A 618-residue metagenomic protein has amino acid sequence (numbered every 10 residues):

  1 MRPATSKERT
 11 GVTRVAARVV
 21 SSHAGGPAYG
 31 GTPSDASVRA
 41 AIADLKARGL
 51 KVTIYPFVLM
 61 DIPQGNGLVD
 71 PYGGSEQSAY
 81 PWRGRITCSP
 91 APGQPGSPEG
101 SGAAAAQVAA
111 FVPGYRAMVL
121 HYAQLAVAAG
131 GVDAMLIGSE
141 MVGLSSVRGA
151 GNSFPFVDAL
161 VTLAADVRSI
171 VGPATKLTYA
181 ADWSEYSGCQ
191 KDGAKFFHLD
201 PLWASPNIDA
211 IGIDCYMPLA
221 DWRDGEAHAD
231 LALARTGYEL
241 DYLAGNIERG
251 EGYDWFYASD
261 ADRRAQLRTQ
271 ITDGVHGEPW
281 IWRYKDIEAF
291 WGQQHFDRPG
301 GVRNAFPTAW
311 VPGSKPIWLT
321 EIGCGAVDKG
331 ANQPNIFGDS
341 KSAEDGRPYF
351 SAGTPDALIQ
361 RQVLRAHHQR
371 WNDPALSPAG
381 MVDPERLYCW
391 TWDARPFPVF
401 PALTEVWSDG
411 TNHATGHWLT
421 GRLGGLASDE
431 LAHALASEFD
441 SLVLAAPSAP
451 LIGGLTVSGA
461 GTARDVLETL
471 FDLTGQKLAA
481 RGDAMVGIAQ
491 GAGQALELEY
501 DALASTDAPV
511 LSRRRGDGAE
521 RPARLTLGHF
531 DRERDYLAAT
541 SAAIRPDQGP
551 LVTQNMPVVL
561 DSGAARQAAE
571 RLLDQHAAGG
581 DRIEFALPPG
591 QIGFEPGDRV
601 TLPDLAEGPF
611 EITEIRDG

Functional and structural regions predicted by a protein language model:
R2-N152, I170-S184, D393-W407: Substrate-binding cleft and catalytic face of glycoside hydrolase catalytic domains, especially the flexible beta-alpha
P3-Y29, G74-V108, E226-W282, D328-R365 (+2 more regions): A solvent-exposed, charged loop/short amphipathic helix patch at secondary-structure junctions
P27-G30, A109, A150, G353-T354 (+2 more regions): Second-shell loop/turn segments in exported
A28-R39, V112-H121, F154-A165, D192-H198 (+3 more regions): Well-ordered, non-membrane alpha-helical segments in soluble/globular domains
Y72-P98, F156-D166, I170, W203-D214 (+2 more regions): Acidic, His- and aromatic-enriched active-site or binding-groove loops in soluble protein domains that engage sugars
G84, C88, K329-E430: Aromatic-rich peripheral "rim/lid" segments of glycoside hydrolase catalytic domains that contact and position glycan
G96-A134, S139-F337: Noncatalytic carbohydrate-binding groove/subsite architecture in carbohydrate-active enzymes
G416-G618: C-terminal extracytoplasmic interaction modules
